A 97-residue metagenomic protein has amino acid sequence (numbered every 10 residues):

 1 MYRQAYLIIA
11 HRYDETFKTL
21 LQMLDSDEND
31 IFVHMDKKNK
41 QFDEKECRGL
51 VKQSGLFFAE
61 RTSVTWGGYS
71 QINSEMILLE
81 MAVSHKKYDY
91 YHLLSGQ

Functional and structural regions predicted by a protein language model:
M1, K18, D30, D43-E44 (+3 more regions): Topology signature of small-to-medium multi-pass alpha-helical membrane proteins
M1-I9, D14-T16: N-proximal low-complexity "stem/linker" segments adjacent to membrane-targeting elements
M1-R3, S26-E28, Y88: A general structural motif
Y6-I8, I31-V33, L93: Structural beta-sheet core signal
Y13-D25: Short, well-formed alpha-helical segments that are part of the catalytic scaffolds of diverse glycosyltransferases
M23-E60: Acidic donor-binding segment of Leloir-type glycosyltransferases
L50-D89, L94: Active-site-proximal specificity loops/subdomain of glycosyltransferases
